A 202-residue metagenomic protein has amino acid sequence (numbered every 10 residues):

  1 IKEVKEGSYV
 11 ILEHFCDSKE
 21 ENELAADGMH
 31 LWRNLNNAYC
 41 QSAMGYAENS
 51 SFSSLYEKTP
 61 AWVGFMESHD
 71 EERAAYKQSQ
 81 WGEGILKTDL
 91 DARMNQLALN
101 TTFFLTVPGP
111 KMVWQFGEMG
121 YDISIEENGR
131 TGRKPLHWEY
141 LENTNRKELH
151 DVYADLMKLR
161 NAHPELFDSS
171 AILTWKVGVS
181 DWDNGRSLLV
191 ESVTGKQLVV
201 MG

Functional and structural regions predicted by a protein language model:
I1-E71, W81, T102-T106, G117-Q197: Active-site-proximal helices and loops of the catalytic beta/alpha 8
Y76-K77, W81-T101: Aromatic-anchored helix/helix-loop segment that forms the rim or "lid" of small-molecule/cofactor binding pockets
V199-G202: Asparagine-centered strand-capping/turn motif at beta-strand->loop junctions
